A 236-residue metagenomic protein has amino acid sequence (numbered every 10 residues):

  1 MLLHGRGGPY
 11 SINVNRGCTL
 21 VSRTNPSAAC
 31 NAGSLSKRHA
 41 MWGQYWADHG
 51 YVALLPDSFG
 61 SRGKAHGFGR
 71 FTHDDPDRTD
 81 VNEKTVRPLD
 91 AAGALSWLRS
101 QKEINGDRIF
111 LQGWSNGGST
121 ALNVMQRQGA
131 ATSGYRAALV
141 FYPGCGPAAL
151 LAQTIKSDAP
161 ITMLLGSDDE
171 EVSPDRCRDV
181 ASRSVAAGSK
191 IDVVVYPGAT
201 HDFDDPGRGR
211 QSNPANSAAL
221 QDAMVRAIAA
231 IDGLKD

Functional and structural regions predicted by a protein language model:
M1-G5, L165-G166: The conserved beta1-alpha1 loop
G5-H66, P147-A148, E170-S173: Short substrate-entry loop that stabilizes the transition state in hydrolases
R38-W42, G67, D74-K102: Alpha/beta-hydrolase active-site loop
E103-S115: Alpha/beta-hydrolase fold nucleophile elbow
G118-A130: Short glycine-enriched nucleophile-adjacent loop and the immediately C-terminal alpha-helix near the catalytic center
A131-C145: A conserved short beta-strand
S157, M163-L165, D169: Short beta-strand/loop motif that positions the catalytic acidic residue of the alpha/beta-hydrolase fold
K190-D236: C-terminal catalytic histidine-bearing segment of alpha/beta-hydrolase fold enzymes
